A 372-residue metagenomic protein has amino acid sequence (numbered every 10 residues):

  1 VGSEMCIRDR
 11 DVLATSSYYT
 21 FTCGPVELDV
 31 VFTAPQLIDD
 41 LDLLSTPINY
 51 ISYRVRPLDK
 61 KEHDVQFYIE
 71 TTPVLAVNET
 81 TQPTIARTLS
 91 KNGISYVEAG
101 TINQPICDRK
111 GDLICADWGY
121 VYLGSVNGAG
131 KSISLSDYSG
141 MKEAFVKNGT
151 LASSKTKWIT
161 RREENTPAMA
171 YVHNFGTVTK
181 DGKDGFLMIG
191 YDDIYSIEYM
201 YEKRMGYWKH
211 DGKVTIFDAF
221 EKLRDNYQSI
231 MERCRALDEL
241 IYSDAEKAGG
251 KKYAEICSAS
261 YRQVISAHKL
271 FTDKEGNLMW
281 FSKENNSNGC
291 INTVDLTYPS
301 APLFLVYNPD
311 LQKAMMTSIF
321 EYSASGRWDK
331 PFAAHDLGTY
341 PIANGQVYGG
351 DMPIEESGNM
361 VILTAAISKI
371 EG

Functional and structural regions predicted by a protein language model:
G2-I7: Short, small-residue-biased leader/transition segments that mark boundaries at the very start of proteins
D9, Q36-L43, R54-N292: Acidic/polar, glycine-enriched structural segments that form the non-catalytic walls/loops of the carbohydrate-binding
L13-Y18: Short, hydrophobic/aromatic-rich segments at coil-to-beta transitions
Y19-T20, Q263-A267, S357-T364: Structured alpha-helical segments in the cores of large, soluble enzyme domains
C23-L43: Low-complexity, acidic Ser/Thr/Pro/Gly-rich terminal tails and inter-domain linkers that flank the onset of structured
V31, Q66-E70, M315-F320: Beta-strand segments within the central parallel beta-sheet cores of soluble alpha/beta enzyme folds
S45-Y50: Short, solvent-exposed loop/turn segments enriched in Ser/Thr/Gly
W208-M231, G289-G372: Aromatic-rich carbohydrate-recognition surfaces in CAZymes
